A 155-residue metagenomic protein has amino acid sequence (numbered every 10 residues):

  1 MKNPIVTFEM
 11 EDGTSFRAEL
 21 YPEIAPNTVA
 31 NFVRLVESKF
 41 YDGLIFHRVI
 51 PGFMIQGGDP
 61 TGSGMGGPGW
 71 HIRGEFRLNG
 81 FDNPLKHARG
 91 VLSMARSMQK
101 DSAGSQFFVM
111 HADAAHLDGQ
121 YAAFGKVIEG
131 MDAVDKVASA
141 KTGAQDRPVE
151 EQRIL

Functional and structural regions predicted by a protein language model:
M1-L155: Cyclophilin-like peptidyl-prolyl cis-trans isomerases
